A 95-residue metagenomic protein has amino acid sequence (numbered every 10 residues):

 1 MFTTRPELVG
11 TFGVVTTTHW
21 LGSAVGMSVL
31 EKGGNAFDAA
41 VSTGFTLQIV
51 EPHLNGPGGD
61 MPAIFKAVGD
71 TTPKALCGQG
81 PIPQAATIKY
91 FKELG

Functional and structural regions predicted by a protein language model:
M1-A24, S28, A36-G95: Noncatalytic scaffold domains of N-terminal-nucleophile
